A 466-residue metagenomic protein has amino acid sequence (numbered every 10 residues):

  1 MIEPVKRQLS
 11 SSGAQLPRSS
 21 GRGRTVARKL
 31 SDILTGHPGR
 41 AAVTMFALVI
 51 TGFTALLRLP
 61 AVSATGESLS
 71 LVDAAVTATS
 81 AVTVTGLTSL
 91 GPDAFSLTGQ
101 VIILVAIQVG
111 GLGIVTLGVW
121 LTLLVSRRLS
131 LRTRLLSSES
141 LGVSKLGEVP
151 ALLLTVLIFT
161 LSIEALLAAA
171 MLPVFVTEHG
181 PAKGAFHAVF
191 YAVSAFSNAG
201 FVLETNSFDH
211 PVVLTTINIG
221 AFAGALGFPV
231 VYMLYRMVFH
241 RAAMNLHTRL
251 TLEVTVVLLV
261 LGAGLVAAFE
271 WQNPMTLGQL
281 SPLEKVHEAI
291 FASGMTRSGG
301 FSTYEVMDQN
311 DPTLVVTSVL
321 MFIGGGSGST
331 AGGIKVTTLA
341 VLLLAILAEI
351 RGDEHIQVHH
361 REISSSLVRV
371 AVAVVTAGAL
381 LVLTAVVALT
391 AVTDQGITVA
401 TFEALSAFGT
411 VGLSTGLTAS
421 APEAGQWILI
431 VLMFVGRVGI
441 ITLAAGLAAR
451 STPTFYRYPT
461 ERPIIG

Functional and structural regions predicted by a protein language model:
M1-G466: Membrane-proximal intracellular helices of multi-pass ion channels
